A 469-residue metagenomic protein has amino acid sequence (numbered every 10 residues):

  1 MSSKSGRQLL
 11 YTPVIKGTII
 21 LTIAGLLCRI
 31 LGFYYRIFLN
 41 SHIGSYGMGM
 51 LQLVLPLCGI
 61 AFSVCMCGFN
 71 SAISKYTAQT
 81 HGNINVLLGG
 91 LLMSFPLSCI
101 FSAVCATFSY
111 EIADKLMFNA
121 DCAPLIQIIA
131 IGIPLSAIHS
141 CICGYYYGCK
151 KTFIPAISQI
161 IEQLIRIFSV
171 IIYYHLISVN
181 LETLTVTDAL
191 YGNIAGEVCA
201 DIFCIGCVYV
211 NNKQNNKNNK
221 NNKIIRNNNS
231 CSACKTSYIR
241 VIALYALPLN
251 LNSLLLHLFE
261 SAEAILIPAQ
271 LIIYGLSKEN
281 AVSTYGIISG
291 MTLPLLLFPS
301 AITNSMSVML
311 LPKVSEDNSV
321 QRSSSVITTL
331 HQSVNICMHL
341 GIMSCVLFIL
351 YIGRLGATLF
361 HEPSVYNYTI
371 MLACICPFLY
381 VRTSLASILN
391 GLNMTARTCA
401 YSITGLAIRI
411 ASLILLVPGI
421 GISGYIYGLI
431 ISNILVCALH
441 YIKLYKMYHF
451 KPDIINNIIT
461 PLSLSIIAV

Functional and structural regions predicted by a protein language model:
M1-L31, N85, N222, N229-L256 (+1 more regions): N-terminal membrane topogenesis motif
P13-N70, S98-S102, A106, I129-I133 (+1 more regions): Signature of the first transmembrane helix
L26, L91-L116, I327-F378, I410-A411: Alpha-helical transmembrane segments of multi-pass membrane transport and lipid-handling proteins
C28, G32, M66-S74, I128-Y147 (+6 more regions): Short runs within selected transmembrane alpha-helices of multi-pass transporters and secretion channels
L39-G59, D121-A123, E182, V186-T187 (+3 more regions): Interfacial/gating helices of multi-pass transporter permease domains
M66-H81, L296-V320, L330-V334: Helix-loop junctions and terminal segments of transmembrane helices in multi-pass membrane transport/translocation
C99-K217, N222-L258: Hydrophobic transmembrane helix module of multi-pass membrane transport proteins
S253, H257-L258, I455-V469: Transmembrane alpha-helical segments of multi-pass transport proteins
